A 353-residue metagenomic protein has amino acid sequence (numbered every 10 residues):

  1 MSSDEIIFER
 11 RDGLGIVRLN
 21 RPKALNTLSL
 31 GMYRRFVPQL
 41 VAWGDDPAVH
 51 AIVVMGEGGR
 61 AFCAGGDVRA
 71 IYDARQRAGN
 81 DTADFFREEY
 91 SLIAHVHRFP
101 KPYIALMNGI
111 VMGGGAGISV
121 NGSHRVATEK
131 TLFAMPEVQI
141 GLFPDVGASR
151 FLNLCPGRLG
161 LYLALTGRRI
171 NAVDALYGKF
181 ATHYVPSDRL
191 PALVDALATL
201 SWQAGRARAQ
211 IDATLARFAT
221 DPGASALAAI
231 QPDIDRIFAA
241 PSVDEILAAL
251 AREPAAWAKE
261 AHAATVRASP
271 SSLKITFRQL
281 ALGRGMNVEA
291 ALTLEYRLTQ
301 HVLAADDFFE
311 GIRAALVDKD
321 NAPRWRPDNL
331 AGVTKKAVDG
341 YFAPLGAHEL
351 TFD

Functional and structural regions predicted by a protein language model:
M1-M55, N80, A94, F352-D353: Conserved CoA-thioester-binding segment of acyl-CoA-metabolizing enzymes
V17, V54, D67, I118-S119 (+3 more regions): Hydrophobic/aromatic residues within transmembrane alpha-helices of multi-pass small-molecule transporters
G56-E88, G141: Glycine- (often His-adjacent) and acidic-residue-rich active-site loop that binds/positions the CoA thioester
D81, V126-K130, A134-C155: Short, flexible helix-coil linker/hinge segments at the edges of structured domains or between repeats
V96-I140, L163, G167-R168, A172 (+1 more regions): Glycine-rich beta-to-alpha active-site loop
G147-R208: Contiguous mid-protein beta-loop-alpha structural module that forms a pocket-lining wall or clamp of enzyme active
V185-A268: Amphipathic alpha-helical blocks and their helix-capping loop/short-beta junctions
L250-E260, T265-D353: Long, low-complexity C-terminal extensions of enzymes
